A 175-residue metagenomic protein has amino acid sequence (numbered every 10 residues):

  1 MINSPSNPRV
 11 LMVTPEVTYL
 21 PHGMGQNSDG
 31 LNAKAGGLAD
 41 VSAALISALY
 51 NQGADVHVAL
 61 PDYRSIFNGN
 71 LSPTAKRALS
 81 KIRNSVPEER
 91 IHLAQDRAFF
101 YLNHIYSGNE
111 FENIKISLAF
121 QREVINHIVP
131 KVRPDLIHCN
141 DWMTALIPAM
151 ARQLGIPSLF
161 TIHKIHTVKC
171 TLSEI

Functional and structural regions predicted by a protein language model:
M1-I175: Catalytic cores of nucleotide-sugar-dependent glycosyltransferases that transfer UDP/GDP/TDP-activated
